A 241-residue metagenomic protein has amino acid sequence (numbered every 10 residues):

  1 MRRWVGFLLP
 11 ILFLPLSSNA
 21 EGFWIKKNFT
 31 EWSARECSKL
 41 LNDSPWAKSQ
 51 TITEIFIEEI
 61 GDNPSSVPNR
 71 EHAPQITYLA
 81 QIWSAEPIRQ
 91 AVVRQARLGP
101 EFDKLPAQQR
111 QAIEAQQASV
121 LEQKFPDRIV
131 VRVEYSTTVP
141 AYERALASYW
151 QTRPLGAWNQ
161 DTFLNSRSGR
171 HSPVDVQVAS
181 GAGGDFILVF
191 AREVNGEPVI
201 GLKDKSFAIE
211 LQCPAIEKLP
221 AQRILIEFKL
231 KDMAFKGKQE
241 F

Functional and structural regions predicted by a protein language model:
M1-W4: Positively charged n-region of N-terminal signal peptides that target proteins for export
G6-P15: Bacterial N-terminal signal peptides
L16-A20: Sec/Tat signal peptide C-region and signal peptidase I cleavage site
E21-F241: PEST-like low-complexity, intrinsically disordered acidic/proline/serine-rich tracts that flank trafficking/processing
